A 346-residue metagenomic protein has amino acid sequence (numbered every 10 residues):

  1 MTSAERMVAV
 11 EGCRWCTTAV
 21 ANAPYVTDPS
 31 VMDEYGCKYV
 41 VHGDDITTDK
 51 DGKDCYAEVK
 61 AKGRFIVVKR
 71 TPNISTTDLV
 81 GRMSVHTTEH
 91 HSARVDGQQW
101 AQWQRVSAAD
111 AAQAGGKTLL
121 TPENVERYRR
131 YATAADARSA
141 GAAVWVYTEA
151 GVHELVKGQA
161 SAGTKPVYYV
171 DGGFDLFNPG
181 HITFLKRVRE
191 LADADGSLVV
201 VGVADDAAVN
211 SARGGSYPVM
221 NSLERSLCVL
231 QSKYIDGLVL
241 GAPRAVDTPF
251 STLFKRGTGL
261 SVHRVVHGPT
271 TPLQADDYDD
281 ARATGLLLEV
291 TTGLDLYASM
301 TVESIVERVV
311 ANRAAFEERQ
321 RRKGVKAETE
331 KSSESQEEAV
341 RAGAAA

Functional and structural regions predicted by a protein language model:
M1-A346: Nucleotidyltransferase catalytic core that binds NTPs
